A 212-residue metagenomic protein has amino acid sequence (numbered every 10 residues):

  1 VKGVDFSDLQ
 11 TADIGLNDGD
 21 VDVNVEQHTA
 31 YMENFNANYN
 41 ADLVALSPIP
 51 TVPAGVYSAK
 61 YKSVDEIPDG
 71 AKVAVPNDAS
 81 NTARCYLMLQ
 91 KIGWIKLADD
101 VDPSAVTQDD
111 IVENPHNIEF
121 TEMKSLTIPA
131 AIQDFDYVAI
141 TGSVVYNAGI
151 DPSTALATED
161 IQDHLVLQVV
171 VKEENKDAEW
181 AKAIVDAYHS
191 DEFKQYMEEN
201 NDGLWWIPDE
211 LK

Functional and structural regions predicted by a protein language model:
G3-I14, V101-A130: Short helix-initiation/N-cap motifs at beta->coil->alpha
D8-L9, G19-E33, I49, K124-S125 (+2 more regions): Beta->alpha turn/N-cap motifs
N34-L46, A59-K62, D134, N147-T158: Ligand-binding "clamshell"
L46-I95, K194-Q195: A conserved helix-loop-strand patch within extracytoplasmic ligand-binding domains of the periplasmic binding
P53-D65, L165-W180: A bilobed periplasmic-binding-protein/Venus flytrap-type ligand-binding module shared by bacterial periplasmic
D69-A71, D177-A187: Short amphipathic alpha-helical coupling segments at ligand-binding clamshell hinges and other catalytic/signaling
S80-A105, V185-K212: Ligand-binding clefts/hinges and TM-proximal coupling segments of bilobed small-molecule sensing domains
V138-N175: A C-terminal functional module that forms or caps the active site or interfaces directly with catalytic machinery
